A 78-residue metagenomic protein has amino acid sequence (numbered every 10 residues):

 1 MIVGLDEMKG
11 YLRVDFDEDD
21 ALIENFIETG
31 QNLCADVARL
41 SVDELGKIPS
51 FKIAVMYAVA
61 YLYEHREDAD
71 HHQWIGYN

Functional and structural regions predicted by a protein language model:
M1-N78: Divalent metal-cofactor coordination and adjacent catalytic microenvironments
